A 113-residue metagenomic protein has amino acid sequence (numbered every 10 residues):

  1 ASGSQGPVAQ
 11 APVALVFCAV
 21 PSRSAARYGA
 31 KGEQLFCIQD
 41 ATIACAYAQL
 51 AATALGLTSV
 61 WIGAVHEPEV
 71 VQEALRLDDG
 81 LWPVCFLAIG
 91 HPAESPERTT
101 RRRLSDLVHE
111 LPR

Functional and structural regions predicted by a protein language model:
A1-R113: Acidic, surface-exposed loops and disordered segments
